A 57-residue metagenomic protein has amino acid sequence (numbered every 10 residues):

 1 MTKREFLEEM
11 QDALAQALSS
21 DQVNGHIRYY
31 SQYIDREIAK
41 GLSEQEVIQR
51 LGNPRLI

Functional and structural regions predicted by a protein language model:
M1-I57: Soluble N-terminal domains of membrane-associated systems
